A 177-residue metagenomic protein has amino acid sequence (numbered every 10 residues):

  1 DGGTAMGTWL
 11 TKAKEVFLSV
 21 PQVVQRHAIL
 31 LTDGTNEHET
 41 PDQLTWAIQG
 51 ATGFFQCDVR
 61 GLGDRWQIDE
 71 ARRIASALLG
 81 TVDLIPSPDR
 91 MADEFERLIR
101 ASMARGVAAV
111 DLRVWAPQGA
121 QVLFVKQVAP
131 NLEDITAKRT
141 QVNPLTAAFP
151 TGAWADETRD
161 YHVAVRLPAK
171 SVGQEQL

Functional and structural regions predicted by a protein language model:
D1-A109, K170-S171: Exposed acidic/Ser/Thr-rich ligand/metal-binding surfaces
R113-A116, A120-L177: An acidic, Ser/Thr-enriched
